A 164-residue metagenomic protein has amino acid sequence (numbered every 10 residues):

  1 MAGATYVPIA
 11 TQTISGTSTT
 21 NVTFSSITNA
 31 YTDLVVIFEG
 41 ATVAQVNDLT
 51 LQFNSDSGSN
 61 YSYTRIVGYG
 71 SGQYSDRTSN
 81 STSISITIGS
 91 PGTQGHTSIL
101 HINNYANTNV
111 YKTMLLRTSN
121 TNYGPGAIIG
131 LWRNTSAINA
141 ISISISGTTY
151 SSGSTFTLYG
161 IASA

Functional and structural regions predicted by a protein language model:
M1-A164: Surface-exposed molecular-recognition determinants
